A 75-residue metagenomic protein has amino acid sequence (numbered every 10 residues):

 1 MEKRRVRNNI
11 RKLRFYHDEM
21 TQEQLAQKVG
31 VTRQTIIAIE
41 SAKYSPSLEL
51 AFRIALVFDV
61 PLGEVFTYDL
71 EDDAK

Functional and structural regions predicted by a protein language model:
M1-D18: A short, Lys/Arg-rich alpha-helix, primarily the initiator
N8, E19-M20, P46-E49: Residue-level signal for the short linker/turn that defines the boundary of a DNA-recognition helix
N8, K12, Q27, A38 (+1 more regions): DNA-binding alpha-helical recognition surfaces that contact promoter or target DNA
F15, G30, S41, L70: Residue-level detection of the helix-turn-helix DNA-binding "recognition helix"
F15-Y16, Q27, L56: Alpha-helical residues within the helix-turn-helix
E19-A38: Short alpha-helical DNA-recognition segment
E49-E64: DNA major-groove recognition helix of helix-turn-helix/homeodomain DNA-binding modules
F66-K75: Short, charged recognition helix plus adjacent turn of helix-turn-helix-like nucleic-acid-binding domains
